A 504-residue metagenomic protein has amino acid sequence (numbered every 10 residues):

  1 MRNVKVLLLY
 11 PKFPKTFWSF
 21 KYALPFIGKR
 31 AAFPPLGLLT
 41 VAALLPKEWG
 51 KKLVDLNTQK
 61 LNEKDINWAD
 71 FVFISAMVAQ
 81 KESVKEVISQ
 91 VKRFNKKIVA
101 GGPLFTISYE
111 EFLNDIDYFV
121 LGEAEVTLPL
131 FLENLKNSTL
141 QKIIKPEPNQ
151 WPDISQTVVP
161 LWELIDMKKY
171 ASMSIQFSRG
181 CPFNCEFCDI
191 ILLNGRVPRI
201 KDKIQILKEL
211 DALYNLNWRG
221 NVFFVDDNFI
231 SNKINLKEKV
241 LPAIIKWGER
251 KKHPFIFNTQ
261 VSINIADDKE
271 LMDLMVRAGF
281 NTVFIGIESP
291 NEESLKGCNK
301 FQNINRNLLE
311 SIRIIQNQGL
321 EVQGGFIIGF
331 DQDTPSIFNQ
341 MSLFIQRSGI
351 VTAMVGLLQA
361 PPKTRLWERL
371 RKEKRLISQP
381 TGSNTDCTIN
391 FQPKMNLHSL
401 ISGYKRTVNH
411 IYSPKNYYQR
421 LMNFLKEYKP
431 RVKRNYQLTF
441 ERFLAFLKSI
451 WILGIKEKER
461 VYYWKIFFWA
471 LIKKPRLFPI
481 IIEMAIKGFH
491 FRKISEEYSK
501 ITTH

Functional and structural regions predicted by a protein language model:
R2-L8, G50, D65, L135 (+2 more regions): Radical SAM enzyme core and accessory elements
R2-W218: Acidic, low-complexity intrinsically disordered segments
L8, I74, L121, F224-D226 (+2 more regions): Conserved beta-strand positions
F13-S19, S108-E110, F183, N232-I234 (+4 more regions): Flexible glycine/acidic-rich beta-alpha junction loops that bind and position SAM and/or redox cofactors in anaerobic
T40-L44, A243, R406: Amphipathic alpha-helical segments that form well-ordered structural scaffolds and often line/cohere around active
V54-T58, E147-W151, S155-T157, E321 (+2 more regions): A C-terminal junction/extension of Radical SAM enzymes
E111-L130, L274-T282, S342-V355: Structural recognition of alpha->loop->beta junctions
Q156-Q323, I328-F330, T334-L343: Radical SAM [4Fe-4S] cluster-binding motif and immediate context
